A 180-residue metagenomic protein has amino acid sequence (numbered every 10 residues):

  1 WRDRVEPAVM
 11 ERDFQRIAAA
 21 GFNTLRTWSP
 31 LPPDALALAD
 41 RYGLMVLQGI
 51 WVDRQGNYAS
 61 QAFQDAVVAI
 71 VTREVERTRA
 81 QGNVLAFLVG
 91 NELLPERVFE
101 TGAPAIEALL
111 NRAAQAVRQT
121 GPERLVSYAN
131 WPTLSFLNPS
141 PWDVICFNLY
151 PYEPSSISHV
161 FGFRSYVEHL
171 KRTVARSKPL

Functional and structural regions predicted by a protein language model:
W1-S156, R164-V167, V174-S177: Active-site mouth of glycoside hydrolases
L180: Acidic/histidine-rich, metal-coordinating catalytic segments
